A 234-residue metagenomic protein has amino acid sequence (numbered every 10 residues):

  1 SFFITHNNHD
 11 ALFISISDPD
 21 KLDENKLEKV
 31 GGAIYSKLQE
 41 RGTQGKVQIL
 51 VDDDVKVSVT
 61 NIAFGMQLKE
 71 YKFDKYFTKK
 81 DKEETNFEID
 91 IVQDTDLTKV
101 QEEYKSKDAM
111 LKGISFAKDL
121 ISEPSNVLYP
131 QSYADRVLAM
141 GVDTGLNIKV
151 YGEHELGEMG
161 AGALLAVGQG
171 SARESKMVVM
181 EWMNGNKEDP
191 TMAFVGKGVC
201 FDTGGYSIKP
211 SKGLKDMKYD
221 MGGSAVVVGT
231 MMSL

Functional and structural regions predicted by a protein language model:
S1-G198: Short amphipathic alpha-helical segment within the helicase RecA-like ATPase core that mediates nucleic-acid
V137, F194, S207-L234: Alpha-helical metal-binding/catalytic segments enriched in His/Glu/Asp
